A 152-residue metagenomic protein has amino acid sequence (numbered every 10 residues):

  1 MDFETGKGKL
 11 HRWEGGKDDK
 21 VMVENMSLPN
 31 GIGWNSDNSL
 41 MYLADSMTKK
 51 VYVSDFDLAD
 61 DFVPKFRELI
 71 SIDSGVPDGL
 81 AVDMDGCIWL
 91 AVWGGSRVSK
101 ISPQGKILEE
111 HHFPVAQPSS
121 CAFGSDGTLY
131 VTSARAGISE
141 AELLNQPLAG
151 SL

Functional and structural regions predicted by a protein language model:
M1-G8, S46-K49, W93-G94, E140-L148: Short, solvent-exposed loop/turn segments at conserved positions within beta-propeller repeat blades
M1-L10, D19-L40, I70-I88, V115-L129 (+1 more regions): Beta-rich, blade/repeat-based domains predominating in secreted/periplasmic proteins but also intracellular
G8-H11, K50-Y52, R97-S99, S151: A short loop-to-beta-strand structural motif that recurs across blades of beta-propeller domains
K17-K20, K65-E68, K106-L108: Predominantly a core beta-strand signature of beta-propeller blades across repeat-based propeller domains
A44, A91, Y130-A134: Residue-level marker for isolated small/hydroxyl-bearing positions within beta-strands of beta-sheet-rich domains
S54-D61: Short loop/turn segments immediately following beta-strands, especially the blade-tip and inter-blade linker loops
A122-L152: Blade-level signature of beta-propeller repeat domains, shared across WD40, Kelch, NHL, RCC1 and BNR/Asp-box propellers
